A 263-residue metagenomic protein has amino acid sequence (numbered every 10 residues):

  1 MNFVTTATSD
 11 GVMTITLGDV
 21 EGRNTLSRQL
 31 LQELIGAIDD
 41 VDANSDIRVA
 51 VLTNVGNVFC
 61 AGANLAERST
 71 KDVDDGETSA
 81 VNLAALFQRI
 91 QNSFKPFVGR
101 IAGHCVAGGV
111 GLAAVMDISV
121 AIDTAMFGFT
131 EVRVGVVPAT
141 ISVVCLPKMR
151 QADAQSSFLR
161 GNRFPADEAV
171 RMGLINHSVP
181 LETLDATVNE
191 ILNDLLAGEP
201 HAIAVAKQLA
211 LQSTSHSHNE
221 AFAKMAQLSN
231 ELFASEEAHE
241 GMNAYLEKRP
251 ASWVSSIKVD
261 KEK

Functional and structural regions predicted by a protein language model:
M1-G18, R163-L195, A204-T214, E240-G241 (+1 more regions): Amphipathic alpha-helical segments at domain termini/boundaries
M1-V55, Q88, K263: Conserved CoA-thioester-binding segment of acyl-CoA-metabolizing enzymes
Q29-E33, N82, R89, T187 (+4 more regions): Charged catalytic carboxylate motif
Q32, D46, N54-R89, S217: Glycine- (often His-adjacent) and acidic-residue-rich active-site loop that binds/positions the CoA thioester
G56-A61, C105-A107, G128, A210 (+1 more regions): Short, active-site-adjacent cap segments at secondary-structure transitions
R89-H201, S235, E240-N243: Crotonase-fold acyl-CoA enzyme core
S157-F158, L209, S213, Q227-F233: Helix-loop "lid/cap" segments that line or gate small-molecule binding pockets
